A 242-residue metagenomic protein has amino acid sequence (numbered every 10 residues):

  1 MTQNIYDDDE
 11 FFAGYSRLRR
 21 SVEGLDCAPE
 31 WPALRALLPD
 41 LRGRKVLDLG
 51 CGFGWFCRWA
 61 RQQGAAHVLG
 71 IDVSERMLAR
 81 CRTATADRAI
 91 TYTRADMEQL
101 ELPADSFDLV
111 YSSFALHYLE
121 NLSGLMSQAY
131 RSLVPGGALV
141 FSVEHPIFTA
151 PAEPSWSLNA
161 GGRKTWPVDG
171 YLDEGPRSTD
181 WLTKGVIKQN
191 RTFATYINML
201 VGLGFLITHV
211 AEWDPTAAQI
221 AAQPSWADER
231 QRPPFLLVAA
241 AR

Functional and structural regions predicted by a protein language model:
M1-L41, W55, W59, M77-R80: Conserved class I S-adenosyl-L-methionine
L47-L49, F53-Q99: Class I SAM-dependent methyltransferase SAM/SAH-binding core
E98-L109: A short acidic, Gly/Pro-enriched loop at the edge of an enzyme's catalytic core that lines a small-molecule cofactor
D108-L122: A short SAM/SAH-binding and catalytic strip from SAM-dependent methyltransferases
S123-A138: A short glycine-rich, Lys/Arg-flanked "PGG" loop and its adjoining helix->strand segment in the class I
A138-G175: Conserved class I S-adenosyl-L-methionine
P176, I187-V210: Short alpha-helix
M199-R242: C-terminal lobe and adjacent flexible extensions of AdoMet/dcAdoMet transferase-like proteins
